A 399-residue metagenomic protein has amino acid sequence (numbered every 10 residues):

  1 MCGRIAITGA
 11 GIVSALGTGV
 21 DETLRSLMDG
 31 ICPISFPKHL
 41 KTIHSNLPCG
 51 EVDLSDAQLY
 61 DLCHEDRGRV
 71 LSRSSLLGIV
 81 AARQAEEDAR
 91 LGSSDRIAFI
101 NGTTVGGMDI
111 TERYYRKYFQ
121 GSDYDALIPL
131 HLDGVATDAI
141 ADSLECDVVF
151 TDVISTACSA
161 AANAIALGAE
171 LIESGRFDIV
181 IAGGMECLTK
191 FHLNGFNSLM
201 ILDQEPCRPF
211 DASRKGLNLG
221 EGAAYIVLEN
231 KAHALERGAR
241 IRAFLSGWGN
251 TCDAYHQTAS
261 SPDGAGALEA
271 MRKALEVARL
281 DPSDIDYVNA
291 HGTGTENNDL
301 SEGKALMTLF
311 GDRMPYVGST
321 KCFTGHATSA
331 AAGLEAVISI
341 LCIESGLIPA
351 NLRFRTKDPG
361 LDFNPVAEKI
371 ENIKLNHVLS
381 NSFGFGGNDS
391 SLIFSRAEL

Functional and structural regions predicted by a protein language model:
M1-E65, A232-F244, V337-N351, S390 (+1 more regions): ACP-dependent fatty acid/polyketide chain-elongation machinery
R4-T8, M28-P37, L202, P206-A278 (+2 more regions): Condensing-enzyme catalytic core mediating Claisen C-C bond formation in acyl metabolism
I12-A15, C63-V80, Y124-D133, T151-N163 (+4 more regions): Active-site pocket-shaping loop/turn-to-helix segments
L16, D21-N101, G107-M108, A270-P282: Conserved active-site "lid/cap" helical segment
L59-R67, K117-A126, S143-S155, Q204-A212 (+3 more regions): Glycine/charged-rich beta-loop-alpha catalytic/anionic-binding loops adjacent to active sites
G78-D88, T137, A141-L144, T151-G183 (+3 more regions): Active-site-proximal alpha-helical scaffold in enzymes
T103-I154, N298-D312: Active-site-proximal gating segment of KS-fold condensing enzymes and close homologs
R176-S198, D203-R214, W248-P262, A290-D299 (+1 more regions): Acyl-CoA/ACP chain-elongation machinery
